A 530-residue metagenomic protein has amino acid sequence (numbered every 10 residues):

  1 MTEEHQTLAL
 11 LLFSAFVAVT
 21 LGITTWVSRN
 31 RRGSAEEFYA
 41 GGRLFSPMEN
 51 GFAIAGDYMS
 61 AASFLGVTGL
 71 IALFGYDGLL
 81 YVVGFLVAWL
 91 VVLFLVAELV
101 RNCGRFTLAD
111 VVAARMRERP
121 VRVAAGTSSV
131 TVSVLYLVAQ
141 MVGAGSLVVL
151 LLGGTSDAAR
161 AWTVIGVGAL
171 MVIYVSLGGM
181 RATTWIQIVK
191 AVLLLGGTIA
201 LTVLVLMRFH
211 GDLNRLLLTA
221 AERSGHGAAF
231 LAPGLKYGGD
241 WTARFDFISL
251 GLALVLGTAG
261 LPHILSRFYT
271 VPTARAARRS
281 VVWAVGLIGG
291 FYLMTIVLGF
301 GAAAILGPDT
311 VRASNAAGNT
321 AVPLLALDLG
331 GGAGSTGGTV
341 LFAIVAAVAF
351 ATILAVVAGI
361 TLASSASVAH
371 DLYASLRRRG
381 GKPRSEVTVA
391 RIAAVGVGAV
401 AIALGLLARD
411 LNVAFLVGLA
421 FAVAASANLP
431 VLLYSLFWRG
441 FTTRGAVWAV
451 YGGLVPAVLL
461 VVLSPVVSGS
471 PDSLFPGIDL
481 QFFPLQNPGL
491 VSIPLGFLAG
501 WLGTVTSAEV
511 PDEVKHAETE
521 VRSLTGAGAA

Functional and structural regions predicted by a protein language model:
T2-Q6, G42-F45, G66-L80, A159-R160 (+3 more regions): Loop-to-helix junctions at membrane interfaces in multi-pass transport proteins
T2-T24, D246, R444-A530: A generic transmembrane alpha-helix motif of multi-pass inner-membrane proteins
H5-A18, Y81-V92, R244-A253, A347-L354 (+1 more regions): Alpha-helical transmembrane segments
H5-G33, F106-L108, A113-V149, W162-E222 (+6 more regions): Membrane-interface loop-to-helix entry segments
T20-V27, V92-V96, M171, V175 (+8 more regions): Structural signal for membrane-spanning alpha-helices in multi-pass inner-membrane proteins, emphasizing helix cores
R32-F38, F106, L213-L218, A414-V417 (+1 more regions): Short, Lys/Arg-enriched, Gly/Pro-containing loop segments at transmembrane-helix junctions of multi-pass membrane
V67-L177, R267-G418, T525-A530: Helix-loop-helix junctions that connect adjacent transmembrane helices in secondary transporters/permeases, recognized
V87-F94, A427-L432, L436, S492-G503: Hydrophobic cores of alpha-helical transmembrane segments in multi-pass inner/ER membrane proteins, independent
